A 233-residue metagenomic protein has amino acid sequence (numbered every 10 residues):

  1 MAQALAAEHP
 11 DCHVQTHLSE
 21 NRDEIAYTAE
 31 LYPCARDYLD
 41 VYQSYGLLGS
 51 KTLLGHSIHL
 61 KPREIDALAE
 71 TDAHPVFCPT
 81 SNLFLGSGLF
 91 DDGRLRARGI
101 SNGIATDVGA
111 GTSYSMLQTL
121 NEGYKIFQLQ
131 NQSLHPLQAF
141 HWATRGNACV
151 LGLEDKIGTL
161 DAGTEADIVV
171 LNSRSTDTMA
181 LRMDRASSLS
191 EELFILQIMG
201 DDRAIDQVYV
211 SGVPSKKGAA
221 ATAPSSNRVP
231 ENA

Functional and structural regions predicted by a protein language model:
M1-H74, G86-N102, D155: Histidine/acidic residue-rich metal-binding segments in metalloenzymes
L18-S19, H56-I58, P79, S173 (+1 more regions): Fold-independent oxyanion-binding glycine-rich loops and adjacent beta-strand/coil segments at enzyme active sites
E20, P79-L83, V108-A110: Short, acidic/turn-prone active-site loops that include or flank metal/cofactor- and phosphate-binding residues
E24-E30, M116-L117, L181-R182: Short acidic, glycine/serine/threonine-rich loops at helix termini
S44-K51, G93-A180: His/Asp/Glu-enriched, well-ordered alpha-helical/loop segment that forms or immediately abuts the divalent-metal
L54-H56, F77-T80, I104-D107, S211: Thr-Gly-centered strand-to-loop micro-motif
E165-A220: C-terminal cap of metal-dependent C-N hydrolases
G218-A233: Intein/HINT protein-splicing elements and their conserved insertion hotspots or analogous self-processing inserts
